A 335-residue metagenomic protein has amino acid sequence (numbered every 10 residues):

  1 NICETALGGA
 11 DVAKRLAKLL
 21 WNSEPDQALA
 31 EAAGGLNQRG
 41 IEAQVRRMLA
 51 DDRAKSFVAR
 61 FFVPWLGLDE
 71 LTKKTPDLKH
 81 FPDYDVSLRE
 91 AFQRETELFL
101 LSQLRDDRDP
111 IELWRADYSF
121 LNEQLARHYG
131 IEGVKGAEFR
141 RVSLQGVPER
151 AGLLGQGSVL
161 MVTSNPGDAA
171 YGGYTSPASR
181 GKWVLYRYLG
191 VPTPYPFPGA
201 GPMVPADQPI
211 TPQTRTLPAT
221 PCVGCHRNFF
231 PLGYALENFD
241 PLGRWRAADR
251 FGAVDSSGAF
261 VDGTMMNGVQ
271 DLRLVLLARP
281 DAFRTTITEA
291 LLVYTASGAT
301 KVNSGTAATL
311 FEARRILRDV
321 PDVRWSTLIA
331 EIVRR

Functional and structural regions predicted by a protein language model:
N1-T295, N303-R335: Active-site substrate-binding loop specific to GH73 endo-beta-N-acetylglucosaminidase modules in bacterial autolysins
